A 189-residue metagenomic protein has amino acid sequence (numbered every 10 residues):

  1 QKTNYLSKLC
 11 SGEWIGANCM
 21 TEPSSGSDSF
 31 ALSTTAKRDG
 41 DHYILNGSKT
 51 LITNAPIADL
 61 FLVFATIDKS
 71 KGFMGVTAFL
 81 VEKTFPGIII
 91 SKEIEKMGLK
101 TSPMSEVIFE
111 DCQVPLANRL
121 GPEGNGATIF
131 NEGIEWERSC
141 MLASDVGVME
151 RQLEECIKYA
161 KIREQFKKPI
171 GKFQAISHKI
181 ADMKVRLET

Functional and structural regions predicted by a protein language model:
Q1, G26-S29: N-terminal glycine-rich flavin-associated loop
Q1-E22, R38-D41: FAD-binding glycine-rich core of flavoenzymes that anchor FAD
Y5, L32, S48-T50, S91-E95: Short beta-alpha junctions and helix-cap segments that line functional grooves
N18, A36, L45-G47, V63 (+4 more regions): Buried hydrophobic positions in well-ordered alpha/beta secondary-structure cores of metabolic enzymes
S24-S27, L51-N54, D68-S70, K96-P103: Short Gly/Pro-enriched turn/cap motifs at secondary-structure boundaries
D28-N46: Cytochrome P450 C-terminal beta-domain/meander region
H42, N46-I90: A short core secondary-structure module
I88-T189: Glycine-rich beta->alpha junctions and the first turn(s) of the following alpha-helix
